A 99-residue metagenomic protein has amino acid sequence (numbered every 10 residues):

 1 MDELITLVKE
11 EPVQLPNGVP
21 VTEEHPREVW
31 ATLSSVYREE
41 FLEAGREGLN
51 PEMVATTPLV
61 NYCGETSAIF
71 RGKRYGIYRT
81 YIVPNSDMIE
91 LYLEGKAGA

Functional and structural regions predicted by a protein language model:
M1-V19: Active-site-proximal polar cores
V19-A99: Short, conserved turn/kink motifs that form compact alpha/beta structural patches or helix kinks used as
